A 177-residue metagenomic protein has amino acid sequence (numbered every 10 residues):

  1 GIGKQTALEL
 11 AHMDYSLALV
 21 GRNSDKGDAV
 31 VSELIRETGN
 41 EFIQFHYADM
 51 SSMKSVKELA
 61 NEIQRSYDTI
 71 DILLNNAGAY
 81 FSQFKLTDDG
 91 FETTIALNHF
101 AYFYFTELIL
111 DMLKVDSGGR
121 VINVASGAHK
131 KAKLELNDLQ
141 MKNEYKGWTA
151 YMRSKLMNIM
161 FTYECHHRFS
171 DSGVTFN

Functional and structural regions predicted by a protein language model:
G1-N177: Rossmann-fold NAD(P)H-dependent dehydrogenase/reductase core
